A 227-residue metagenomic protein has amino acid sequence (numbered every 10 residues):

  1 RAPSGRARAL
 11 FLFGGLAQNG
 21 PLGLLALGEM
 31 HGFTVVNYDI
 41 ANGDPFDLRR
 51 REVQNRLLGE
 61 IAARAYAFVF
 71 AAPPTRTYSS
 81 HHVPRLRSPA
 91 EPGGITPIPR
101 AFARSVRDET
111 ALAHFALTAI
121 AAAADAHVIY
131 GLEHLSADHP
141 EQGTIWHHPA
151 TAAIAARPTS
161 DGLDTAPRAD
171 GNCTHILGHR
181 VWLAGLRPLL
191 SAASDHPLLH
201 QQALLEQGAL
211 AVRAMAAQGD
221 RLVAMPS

Functional and structural regions predicted by a protein language model:
R1-S227: Conserved active-site and SAM-binding loop architecture of S-adenosyl-L-methionine-dependent nucleic-acid
